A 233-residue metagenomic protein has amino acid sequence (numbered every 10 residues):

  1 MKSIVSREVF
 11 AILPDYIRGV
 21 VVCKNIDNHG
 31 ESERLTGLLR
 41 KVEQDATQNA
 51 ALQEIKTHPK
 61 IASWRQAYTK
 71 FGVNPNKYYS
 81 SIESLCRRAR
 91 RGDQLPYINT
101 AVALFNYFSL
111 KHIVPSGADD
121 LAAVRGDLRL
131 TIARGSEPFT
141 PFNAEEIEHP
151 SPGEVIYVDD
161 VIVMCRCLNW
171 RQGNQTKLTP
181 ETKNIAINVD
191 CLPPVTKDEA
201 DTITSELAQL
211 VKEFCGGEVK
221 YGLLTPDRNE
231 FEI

Functional and structural regions predicted by a protein language model:
M1-I233: Charge-biased, low-complexity intrinsically disordered regions
